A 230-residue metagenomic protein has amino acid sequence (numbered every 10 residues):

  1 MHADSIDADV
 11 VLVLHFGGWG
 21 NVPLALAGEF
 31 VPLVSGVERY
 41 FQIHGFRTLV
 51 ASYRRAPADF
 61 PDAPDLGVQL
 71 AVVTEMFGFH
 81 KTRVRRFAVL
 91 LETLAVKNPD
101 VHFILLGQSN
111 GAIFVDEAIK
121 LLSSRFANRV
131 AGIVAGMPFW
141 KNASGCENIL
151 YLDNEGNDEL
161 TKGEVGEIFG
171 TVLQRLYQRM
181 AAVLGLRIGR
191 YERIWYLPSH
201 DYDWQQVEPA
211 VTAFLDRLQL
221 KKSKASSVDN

Functional and structural regions predicted by a protein language model:
M1-A8, H15-F16, G20-H44, L49-A63 (+3 more regions): Surface cap/lid and interfacial helix-loop subdomains adjacent to catalytic sites that gate substrate access
A27, F77, L105: Short, charged/polar micro-motifs that form catalytic or ligand-binding hotspots
D59-F79: Charged, often glycine-rich, active-site loop that binds/positions anionic groups
L105-V115: Gly/Ala-rich beta-loop-alpha elbow adjacent to hydrolase catalytic centers
